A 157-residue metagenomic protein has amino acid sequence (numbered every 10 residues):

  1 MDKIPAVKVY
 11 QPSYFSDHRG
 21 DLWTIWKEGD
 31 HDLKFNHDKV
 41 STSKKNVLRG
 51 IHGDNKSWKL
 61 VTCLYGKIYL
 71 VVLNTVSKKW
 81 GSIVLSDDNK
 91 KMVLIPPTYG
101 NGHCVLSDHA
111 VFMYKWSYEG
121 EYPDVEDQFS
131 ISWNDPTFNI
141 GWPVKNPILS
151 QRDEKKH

Functional and structural regions predicted by a protein language model:
M1-K91, H109, W116-H157: Non-catalytic, conserved peripheral segments adjacent to functional cores
L94: Short HxH-centered metal-ligating active-site micro-motif
P97-E119: Ligand-binding loop in jelly-roll beta-barrel domains
